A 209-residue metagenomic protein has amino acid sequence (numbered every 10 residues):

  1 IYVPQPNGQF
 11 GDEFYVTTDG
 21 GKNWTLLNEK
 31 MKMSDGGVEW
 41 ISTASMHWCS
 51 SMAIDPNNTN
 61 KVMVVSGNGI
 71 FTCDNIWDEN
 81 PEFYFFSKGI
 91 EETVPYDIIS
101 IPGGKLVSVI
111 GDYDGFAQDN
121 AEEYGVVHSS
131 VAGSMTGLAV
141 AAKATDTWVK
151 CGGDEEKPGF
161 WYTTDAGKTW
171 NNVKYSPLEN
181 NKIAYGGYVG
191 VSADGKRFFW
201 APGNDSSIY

Functional and structural regions predicted by a protein language model:
I1, A142, N171, A193-F198: Low-complexity, Gly/Pro
Y2-P6, V64-V65, V109, K150-C151 (+1 more regions): Residue-level marker for isolated small/hydroxyl-bearing positions within beta-strands of beta-sheet-rich domains
N7-Q9, M33-P56, E82-P102, V127-T145 (+1 more regions): Short coil-to-beta transitions that initiate beta-strands within beta-rich domains
G8-E39, N60, G67-T93, G111-S129 (+2 more regions): Asp-box/BNR beta-propeller loop motif
A44-F71, F160, A166, G186-F199 (+1 more regions): Long hydrophobic segments that form regular secondary structure
K61, K105, D146-T147, R197: Conserved core beta-strand positions within WD40 beta-propeller blades
V140, W148-K157: Ligand-binding grooves and catalytic loops that recognize ribose/phosphate and carbohydrate rings, and esterified lipid
W148, N172-S176, F198-A201: Long, non-globular targeting/processing and low-complexity regions
